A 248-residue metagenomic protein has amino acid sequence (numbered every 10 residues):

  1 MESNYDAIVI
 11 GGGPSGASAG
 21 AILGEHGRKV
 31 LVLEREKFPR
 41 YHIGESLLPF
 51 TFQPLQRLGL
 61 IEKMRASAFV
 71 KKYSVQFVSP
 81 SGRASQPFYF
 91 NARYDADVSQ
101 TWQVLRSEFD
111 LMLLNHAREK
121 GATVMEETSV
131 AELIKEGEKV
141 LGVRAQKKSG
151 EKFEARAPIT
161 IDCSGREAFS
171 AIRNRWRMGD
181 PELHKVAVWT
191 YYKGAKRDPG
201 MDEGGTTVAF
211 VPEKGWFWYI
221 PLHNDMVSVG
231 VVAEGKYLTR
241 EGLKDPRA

Functional and structural regions predicted by a protein language model:
M1-G13, L31: Beta1/beta-strand and adjacent pyrophosphate-binding region of the FAD-binding site in flavoprotein oxidoreductases
I8, G24-I43: Glycine-rich FAD pyrophosphate-binding loop
G16-A17: N-terminal Rossmann-fold NAD(P) dinucleotide-binding loop
H26, L55, K120: Conserved dinucleotide-binding and phosphotransfer motif residues
R40-G82: N-terminal FAD cofactor-binding segment of flavoenzymes
A84-V104, G142-R144, V232-K236: Helix-loop-beta segment of a Rossmann-like dinucleotide-binding subdomain
R93-N115, T239-K244: Short beta-strand to alpha-helix junction loop
H116-A248: Predominantly flavin-linked oxidoreductase catalytic cores and closely associated redox partners
